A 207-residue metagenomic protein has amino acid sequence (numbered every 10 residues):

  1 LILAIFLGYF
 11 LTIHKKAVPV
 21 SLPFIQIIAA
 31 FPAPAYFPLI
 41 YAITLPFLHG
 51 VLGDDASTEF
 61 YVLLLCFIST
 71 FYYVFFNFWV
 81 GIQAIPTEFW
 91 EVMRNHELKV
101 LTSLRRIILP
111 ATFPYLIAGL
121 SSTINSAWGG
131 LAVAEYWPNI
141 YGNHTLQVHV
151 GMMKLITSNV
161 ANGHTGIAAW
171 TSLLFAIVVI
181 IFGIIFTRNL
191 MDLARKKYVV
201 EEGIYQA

Functional and structural regions predicted by a protein language model:
L1-I25, P38: Transmembrane-helix boundary motif in ABC transporter permease subunits
I13-S21, D54-E59, V100, H164: Membrane-helix interface segments
V20-I27, L63-T70, L120, I124 (+3 more regions): Residue-level signature of the transmembrane alpha-helical core of multi-pass small-molecule transporters
L22-S69: Generic hydrophobic transmembrane alpha-helix motif, especially the helices
I82-T112, A161: Short helix-to-coil transition segments within interhelical loops that connect adjacent transmembrane helices
V100-W137: Transmembrane alpha-helices
G129-T165, A169, V199-I204: Glycine-rich helix-loop "coupling/hinge" segments at transmembrane-helix boundaries in multipass transporters
T165-A207: C-terminal transmembrane helix and the adjacent membrane-cytosol boundary/short C-terminal tail of inner/organellar
